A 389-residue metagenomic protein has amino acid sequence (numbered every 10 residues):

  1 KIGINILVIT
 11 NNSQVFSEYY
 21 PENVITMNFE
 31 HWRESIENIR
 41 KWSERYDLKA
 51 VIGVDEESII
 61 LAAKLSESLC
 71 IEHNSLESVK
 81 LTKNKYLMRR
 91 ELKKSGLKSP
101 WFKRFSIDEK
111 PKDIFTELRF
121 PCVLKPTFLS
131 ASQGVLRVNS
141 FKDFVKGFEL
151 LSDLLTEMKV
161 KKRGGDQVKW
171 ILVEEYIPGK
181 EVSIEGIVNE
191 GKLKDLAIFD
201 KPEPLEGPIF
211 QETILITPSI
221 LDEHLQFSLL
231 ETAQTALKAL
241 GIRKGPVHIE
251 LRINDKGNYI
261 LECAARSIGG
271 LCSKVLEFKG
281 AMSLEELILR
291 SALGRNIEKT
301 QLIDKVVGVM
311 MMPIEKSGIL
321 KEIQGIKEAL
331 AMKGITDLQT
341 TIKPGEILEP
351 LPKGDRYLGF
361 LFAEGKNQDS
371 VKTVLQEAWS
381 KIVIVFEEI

Functional and structural regions predicted by a protein language model:
K1-S78, E109, T341-R356, E364-I389: ATP-binding N-terminal substructure of ATP-dependent carboxylate-amine bond-forming enzymes
E67-G134, F141, D153-V160: A conserved helix-loop-beta module that forms one wall/lid of the active-site cleft in ATP-utilizing catalytic domains
K94, P111, L289-I389: Peripheral (often C-terminal) accessory segments that flank ATP-dependent C-N-forming ligase machineries
K98-W101, P121-L124, F141-P178, I209 (+2 more regions): Conserved ATP-binding module of the ATP-grasp superfamily
F105, V135-S140, I187-N189, N254: Short beta-strand-to-turn element immediately C-terminal to the catalytic PLP-Schiff-base lysine in fold type I
L136, E175, T217-P218, E277 (+1 more regions): Short, well-ordered beta-strand elements within core beta-sheets of diverse protein domains
L136, K146-L150, L172-E174, E181-P202 (+5 more regions): Beta-strand scaffold of nucleotide-dependent catalytic cores
F227-I249, D255, A264-K321: Active-site "cap" helix and flanking loop/linker of ATP-utilizing ligase/carboxylase catalytic domains
